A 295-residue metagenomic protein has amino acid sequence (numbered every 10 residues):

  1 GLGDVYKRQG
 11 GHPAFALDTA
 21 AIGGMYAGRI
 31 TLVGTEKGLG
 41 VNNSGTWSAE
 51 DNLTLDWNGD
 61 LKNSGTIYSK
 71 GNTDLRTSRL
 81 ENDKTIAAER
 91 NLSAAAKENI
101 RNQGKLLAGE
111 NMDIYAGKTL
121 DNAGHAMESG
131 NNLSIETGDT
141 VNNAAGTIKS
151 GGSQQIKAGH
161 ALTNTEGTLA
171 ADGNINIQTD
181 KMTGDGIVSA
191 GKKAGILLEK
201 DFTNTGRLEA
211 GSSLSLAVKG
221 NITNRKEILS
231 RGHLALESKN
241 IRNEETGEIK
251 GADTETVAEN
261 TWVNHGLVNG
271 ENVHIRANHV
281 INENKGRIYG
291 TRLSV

Functional and structural regions predicted by a protein language model:
G1, T19, A27-E36, G45 (+37 more regions): Residues on the solvent-exposed faces and adjacent turns of beta-rich solenoids used to engage binding targets
L2-Y6: Short, small-residue-biased leader/transition segments that mark boundaries at the very start of proteins
G11-F15: Extracellular lectin-like interaction modules
